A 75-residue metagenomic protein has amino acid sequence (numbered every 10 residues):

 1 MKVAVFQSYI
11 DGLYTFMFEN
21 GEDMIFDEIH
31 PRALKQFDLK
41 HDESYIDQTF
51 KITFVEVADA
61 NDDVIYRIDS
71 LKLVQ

Functional and structural regions predicted by a protein language model:
M1-K2, P31-Q36: Charged, amphipathic alpha-helical segments
M1-M17: Structural detector for short beta-strands of small beta-barrel domains
V3, T49-K51, I65: Conserved beta-strand residues within beta-sheet cores
L13, T49, V55: Exposed beta-strand and adjacent loop surfaces of beta-rich binding modules that mediate intermolecular recognition
M17-F18, E28, F54: Residue-level recognition of conserved beta-strand positions in structured domain cores
E22-P31: A short macromolecule-binding patch
L34-I52: Short nucleic-acid-contacting surface segments enriched for D/E, G, S/T with interspersed K/R
V55-Q75: OB-fold/S1-family single-stranded nucleic acid-binding modules
